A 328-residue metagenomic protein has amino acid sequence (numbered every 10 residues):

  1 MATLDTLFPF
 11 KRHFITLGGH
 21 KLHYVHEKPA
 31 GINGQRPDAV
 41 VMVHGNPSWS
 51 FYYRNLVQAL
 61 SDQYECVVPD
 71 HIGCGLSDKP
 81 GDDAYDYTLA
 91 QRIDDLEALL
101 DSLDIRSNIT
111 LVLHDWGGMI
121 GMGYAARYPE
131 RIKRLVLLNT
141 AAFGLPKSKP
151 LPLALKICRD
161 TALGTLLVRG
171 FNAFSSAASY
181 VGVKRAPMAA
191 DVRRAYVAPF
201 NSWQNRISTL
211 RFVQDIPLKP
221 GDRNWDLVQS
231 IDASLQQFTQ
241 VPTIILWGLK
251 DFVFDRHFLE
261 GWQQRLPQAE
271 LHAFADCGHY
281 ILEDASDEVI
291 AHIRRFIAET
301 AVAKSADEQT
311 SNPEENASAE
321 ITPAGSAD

Functional and structural regions predicted by a protein language model:
T3-K21: N-terminal cap/lid segment of alpha/beta-hydrolase-fold proteins
V25-I32, V68-L113, A291: Active-site loop/oxyanion-hole signature of alpha/beta-hydrolase fold enzymes
E27-K79: Conserved HGGG/HGGXW glycine-rich cap/lid loop of the alpha/beta-hydrolase fold
V41-G45, H114, W247: The conserved beta1-alpha1 loop
S107-K149: Conserved hydrolase catalytic core segment
K147-R211: Helix-rich cap/lid subdomain of alpha/beta-hydrolase
N205-Q264: Conserved serine/cysteine hydrolase catalytic core
A269-E308, N312-E315, I321, D328: Catalytic active-site module of serine/aspartate enzymes centered on a nucleophile-bearing elbow/loop
